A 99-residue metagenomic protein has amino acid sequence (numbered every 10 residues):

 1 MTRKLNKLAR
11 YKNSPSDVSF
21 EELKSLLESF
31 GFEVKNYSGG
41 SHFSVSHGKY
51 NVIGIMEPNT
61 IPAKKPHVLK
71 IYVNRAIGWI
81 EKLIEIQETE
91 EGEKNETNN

Functional and structural regions predicted by a protein language model:
M1-D17: A detector for short, charged/polar N-terminal pre-domain segments
T2-N6, L27, I55: Generic signal for short, ordered secondary-structure residues within or immediately flanking folded domains
L5-K7, S19, F32, G48: Short, well-ordered helical secondary-structure segments
A9-K12, E21, N59-N99: C-terminal basic regulatory modules in eukaryotic proteins
N13-V34: Polyanion-binding surface elements
F30-I61: A short, structured beta-strand/loop element
